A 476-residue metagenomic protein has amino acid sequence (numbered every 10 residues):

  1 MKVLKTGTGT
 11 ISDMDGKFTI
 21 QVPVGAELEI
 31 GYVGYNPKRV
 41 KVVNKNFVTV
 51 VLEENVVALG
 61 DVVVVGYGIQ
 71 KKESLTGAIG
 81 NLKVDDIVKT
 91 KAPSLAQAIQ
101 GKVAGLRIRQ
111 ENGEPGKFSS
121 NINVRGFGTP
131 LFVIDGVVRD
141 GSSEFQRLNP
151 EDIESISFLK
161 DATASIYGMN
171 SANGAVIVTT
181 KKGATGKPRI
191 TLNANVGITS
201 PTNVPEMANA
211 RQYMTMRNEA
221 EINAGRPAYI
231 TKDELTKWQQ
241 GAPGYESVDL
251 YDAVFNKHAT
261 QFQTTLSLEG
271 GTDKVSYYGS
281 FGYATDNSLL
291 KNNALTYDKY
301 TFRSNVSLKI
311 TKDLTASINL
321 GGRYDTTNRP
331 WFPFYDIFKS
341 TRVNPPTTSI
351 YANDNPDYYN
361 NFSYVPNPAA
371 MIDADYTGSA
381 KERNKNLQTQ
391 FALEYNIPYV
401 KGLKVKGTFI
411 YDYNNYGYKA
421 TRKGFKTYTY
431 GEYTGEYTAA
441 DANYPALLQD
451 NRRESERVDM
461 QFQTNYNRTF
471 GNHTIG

Functional and structural regions predicted by a protein language model:
M1-R303, T315-S317: Short, small/polar-rich motifs associated with maturation and membrane association, primarily at protein termini
F18, T301, Q388-A392, Q461-Q463: One-face residue pattern on beta-strands with alternating periodicity enriched for small/polar residues
F132, R139, P201-N203, A242-G282 (+7 more regions): Flexible loop and strand-edge segments within Gram-negative outer membrane beta-barrel domains
G183-P188, D273-K274, D313, I397-V405 (+1 more regions): Short loop/turn motifs that connect adjacent beta-strands in outer-membrane beta-barrel proteins
N193, V405-Y413, G476: Extended hydrophobic secondary-structure segments that form protein cores and membrane-embedded regions
M207-A208, Q212-Y251, V343-A374, G424-T427 (+2 more regions): Flexible glycine-rich, low-complexity coil/linker segments exposed to the extracellular/periplasmic environment
A380, Q390-Y411: Charge-patterned, long linear interaction tracts outside catalytic cores
